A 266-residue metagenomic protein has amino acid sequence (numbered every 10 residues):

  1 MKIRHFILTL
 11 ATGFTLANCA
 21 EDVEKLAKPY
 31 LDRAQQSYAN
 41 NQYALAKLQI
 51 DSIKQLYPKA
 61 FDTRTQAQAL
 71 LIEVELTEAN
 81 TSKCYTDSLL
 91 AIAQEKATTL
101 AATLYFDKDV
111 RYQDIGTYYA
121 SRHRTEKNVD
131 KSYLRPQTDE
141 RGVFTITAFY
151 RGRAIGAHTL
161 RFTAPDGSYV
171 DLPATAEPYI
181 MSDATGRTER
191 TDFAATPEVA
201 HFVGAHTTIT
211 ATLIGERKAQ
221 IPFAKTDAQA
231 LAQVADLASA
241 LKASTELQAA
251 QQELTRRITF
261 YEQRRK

Functional and structural regions predicted by a protein language model:
T15-N18: C-terminal motif of bacterial Sec signal peptides marking the signal peptidase cleavage site
K25-Y30: Generic helix N-cap/helix-start motif at coil->alpha-helix transitions
L31, Y38-A39: Hydrophobic/aromatic side-chain positions at a characteristic register within alpha-helices of tetratricopeptide repeats
A44-A79: Short, charge-rich amphipathic alpha-helical segments embedded in non-transmembrane helical bundles/solenoids
L71-A101, Y112-Q113: Alpha-helical linker/edge segments of TPR/alpha-solenoid repeat scaffolds and analogous pre-/post-domain helices
Q94-G156: An ectodomain-focused feature that recognizes extracytoplasmic/extracellular
G142-S182: Mid-length scaffold segments of soluble, non-membrane domains
I180-A200, T208-K266: Internal interaction segment
